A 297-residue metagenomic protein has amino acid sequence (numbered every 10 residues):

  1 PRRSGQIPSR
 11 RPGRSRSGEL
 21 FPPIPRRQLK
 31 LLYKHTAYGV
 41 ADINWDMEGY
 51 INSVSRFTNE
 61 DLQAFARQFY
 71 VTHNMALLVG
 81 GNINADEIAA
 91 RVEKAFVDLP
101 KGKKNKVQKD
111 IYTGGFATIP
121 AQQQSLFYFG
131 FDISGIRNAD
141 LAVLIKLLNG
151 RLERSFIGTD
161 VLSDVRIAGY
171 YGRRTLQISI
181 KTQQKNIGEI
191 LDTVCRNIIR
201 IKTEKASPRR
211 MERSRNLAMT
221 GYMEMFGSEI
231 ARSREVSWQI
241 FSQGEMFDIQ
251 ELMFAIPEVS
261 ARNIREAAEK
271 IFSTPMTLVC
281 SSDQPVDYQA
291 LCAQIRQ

Functional and structural regions predicted by a protein language model:
P1-K103, T159-Q297: Charge-rich, well-structured scaffold segments of protease-associated domains
K103-R154, S179: His/Glu-based metal-binding/catalytic segments typifying zinc-dependent metallopeptidases
